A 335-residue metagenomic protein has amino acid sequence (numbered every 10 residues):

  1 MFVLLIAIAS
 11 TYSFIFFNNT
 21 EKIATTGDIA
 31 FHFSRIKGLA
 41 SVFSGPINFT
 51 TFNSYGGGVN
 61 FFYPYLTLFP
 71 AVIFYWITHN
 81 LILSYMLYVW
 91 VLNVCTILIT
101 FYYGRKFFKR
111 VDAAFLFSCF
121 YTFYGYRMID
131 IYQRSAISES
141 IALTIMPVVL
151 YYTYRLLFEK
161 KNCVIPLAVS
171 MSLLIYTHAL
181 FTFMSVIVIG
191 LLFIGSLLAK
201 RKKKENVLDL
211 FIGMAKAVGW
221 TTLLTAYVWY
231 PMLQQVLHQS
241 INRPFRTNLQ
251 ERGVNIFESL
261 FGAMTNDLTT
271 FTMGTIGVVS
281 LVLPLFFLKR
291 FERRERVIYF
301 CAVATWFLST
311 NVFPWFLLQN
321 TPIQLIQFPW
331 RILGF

Functional and structural regions predicted by a protein language model:
M1-V3: N-terminal membrane topogenic signal
I6-I145, Y152, L173-L174, A179-L180: Active-site lumenal/periplasmic loops and adjacent helix-entry segments of GT-C-fold, multi-pass membrane
I8-N18, L39-I47, A113-R134, L224-R243 (+2 more regions): Membrane-interface helix-loop junctions at the exits of transmembrane helices
E21-G27, S54-Y55, R127-I141, R243-L268 (+1 more regions): Membrane-helix boundary/interfacial segments in multi-pass membrane proteins
P147-V164: Membrane-interface transmembrane helices that cradle and orient dolichyl/undecaprenyl
Y152, V164-A179, W220-L223: Membrane-interface alpha helices of multi-pass inner-membrane proteins
S185-W220: Perimembrane helix-loop-helix junctions
D209-F287, R294, I298: Periplasmic/ER-lumenal interhelical loops and adjacent helix-loop junctions in multi-pass membrane proteins
